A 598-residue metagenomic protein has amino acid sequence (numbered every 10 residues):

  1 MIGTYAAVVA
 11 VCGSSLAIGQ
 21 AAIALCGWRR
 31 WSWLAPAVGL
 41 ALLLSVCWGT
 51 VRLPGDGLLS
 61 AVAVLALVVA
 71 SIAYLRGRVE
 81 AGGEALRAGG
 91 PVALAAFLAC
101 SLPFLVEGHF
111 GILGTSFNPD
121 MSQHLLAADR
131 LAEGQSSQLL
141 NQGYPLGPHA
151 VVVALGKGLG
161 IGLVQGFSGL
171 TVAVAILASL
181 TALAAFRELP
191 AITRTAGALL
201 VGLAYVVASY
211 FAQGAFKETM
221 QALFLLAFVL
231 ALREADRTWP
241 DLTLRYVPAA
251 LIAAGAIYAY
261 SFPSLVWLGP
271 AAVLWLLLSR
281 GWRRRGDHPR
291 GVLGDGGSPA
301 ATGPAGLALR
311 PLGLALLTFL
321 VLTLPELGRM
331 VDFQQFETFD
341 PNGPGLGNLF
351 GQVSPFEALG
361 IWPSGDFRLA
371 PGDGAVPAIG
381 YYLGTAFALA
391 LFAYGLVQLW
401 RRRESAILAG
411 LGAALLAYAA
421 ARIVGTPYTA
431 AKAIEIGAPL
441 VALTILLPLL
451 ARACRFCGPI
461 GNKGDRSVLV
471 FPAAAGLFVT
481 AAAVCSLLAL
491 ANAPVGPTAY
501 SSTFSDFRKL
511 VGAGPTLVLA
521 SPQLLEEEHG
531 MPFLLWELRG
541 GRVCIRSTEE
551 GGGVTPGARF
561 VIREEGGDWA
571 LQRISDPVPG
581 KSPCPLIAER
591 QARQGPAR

Functional and structural regions predicted by a protein language model:
M1-G89: Membrane-embedded, hydrophobic transmembrane alpha-helices
I2-S15, V172, S261-F262, E326 (+3 more regions): Alpha-helical transmembrane segments at the extracellular/periplasmic loop-to-helix junctions of multi-pass membrane
L16-A21, V68-R78, G169-L189, A390-Y394: Transmembrane-helix motifs of polytopic, lipid-linked glycan transferases
G82-R87, F186-I192, W239-L244, W282-G297 (+4 more regions): Membrane-interface helix-loop-helix junctions at transmembrane boundaries of multi-pass membrane enzymes, predominantly
L102-L226, R466: Active-site lumenal/periplasmic loops and adjacent helix-entry segments of GT-C-fold, multi-pass membrane
R245-A253, A300-G306, R310-L320, L443 (+1 more regions): Signature aromatic-anchored transmembrane alpha helix within multi-pass, membrane-resident enzymes that catalyze glycan
A259-S264, T323-L327, A419, P448-A451 (+2 more regions): Transmembrane alpha-helical segments
T480, V484, A493-S501, K509-G567 (+1 more regions): Short periplasmic/luminal acceptor-recognition loop of GT-C membrane glycosyltransferases, typified by
